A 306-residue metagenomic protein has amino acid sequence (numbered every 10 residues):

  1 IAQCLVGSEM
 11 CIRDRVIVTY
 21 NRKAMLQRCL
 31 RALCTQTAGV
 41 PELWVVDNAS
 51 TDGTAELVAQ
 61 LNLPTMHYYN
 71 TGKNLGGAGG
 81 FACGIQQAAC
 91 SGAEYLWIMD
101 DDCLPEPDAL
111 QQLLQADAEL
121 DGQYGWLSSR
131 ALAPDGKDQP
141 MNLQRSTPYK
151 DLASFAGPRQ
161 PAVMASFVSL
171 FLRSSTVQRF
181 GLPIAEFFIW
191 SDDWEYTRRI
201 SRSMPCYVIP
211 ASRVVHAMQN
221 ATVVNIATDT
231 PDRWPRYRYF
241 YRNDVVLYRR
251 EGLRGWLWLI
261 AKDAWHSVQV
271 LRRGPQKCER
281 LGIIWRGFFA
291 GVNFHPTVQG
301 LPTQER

Functional and structural regions predicted by a protein language model:
I1, T71-S91: Glycine-rich, basic loop-to-helix element that forms the pyrophosphate-binding segment of sugar-nucleotide handling
I1-I12: Single conserved hydrophobic/aromatic residue that forms the stacking wall/gate of nucleotide- or nucleobase-binding
R31-V40: Short, acidic, metal-binding catalytic loop of nucleotide-sugar glycosyltransferases
A32, D47-E56, K73, C103-L104: A conserved acidic beta->alpha catalytic loop
A93-D102: Short beta-strand-to-loop acidic/aromatic patch adjacent to the donor-nucleotide binding site
D108-M141: Conserved donor NDP-sugar-binding/catalytic core segment of glycosyltransferases
L170, T176-G181, E186-S212: A short, conserved alpha-helix in the catalytic core of glycosyltransferases
G252-R306: Non-catalytic, C-terminal membrane-associated alpha-helical segments of glycosyltransferases
